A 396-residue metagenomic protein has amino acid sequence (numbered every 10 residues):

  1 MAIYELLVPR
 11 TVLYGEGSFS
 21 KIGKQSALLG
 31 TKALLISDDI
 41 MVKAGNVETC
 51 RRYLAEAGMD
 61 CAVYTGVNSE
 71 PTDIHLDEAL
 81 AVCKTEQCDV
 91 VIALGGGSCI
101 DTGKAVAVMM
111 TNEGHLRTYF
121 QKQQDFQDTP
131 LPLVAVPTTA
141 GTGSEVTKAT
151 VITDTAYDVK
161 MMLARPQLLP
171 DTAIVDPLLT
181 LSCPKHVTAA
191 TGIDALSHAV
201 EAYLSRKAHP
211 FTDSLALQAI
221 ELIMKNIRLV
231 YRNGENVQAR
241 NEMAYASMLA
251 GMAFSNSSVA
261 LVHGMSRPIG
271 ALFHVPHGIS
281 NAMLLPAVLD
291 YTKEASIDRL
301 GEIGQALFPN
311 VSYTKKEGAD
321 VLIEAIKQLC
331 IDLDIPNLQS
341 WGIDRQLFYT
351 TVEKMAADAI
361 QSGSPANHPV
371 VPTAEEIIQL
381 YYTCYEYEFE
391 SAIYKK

Functional and structural regions predicted by a protein language model:
M1-V90, L338: ATP/NTP phosphate-donor binding region
F19-I22, K43-N46, D73, S98-K104 (+3 more regions): Short glycine/serine/threonine-rich phosphate/pyrophosphate-binding segments that cradle anionic phosphate groups
I74-L178: Glycine/threonine-rich beta-strand-loop-alpha-helix active-site module that forms ligand/phosphate-binding
G141, M248-N281, S362-S364: Glycine-rich phosphate/pyrophosphate-binding beta-alpha loops
A149-S257, E375: Carboxylate- and glycine-rich phosphate/diphosphate-binding segment that chelates Mg2+/Mn2+
V275-S340: Active-site pocket-lining segment
V311-K396: C-terminal charged capping/lid subdomain of soluble metabolic enzymes
